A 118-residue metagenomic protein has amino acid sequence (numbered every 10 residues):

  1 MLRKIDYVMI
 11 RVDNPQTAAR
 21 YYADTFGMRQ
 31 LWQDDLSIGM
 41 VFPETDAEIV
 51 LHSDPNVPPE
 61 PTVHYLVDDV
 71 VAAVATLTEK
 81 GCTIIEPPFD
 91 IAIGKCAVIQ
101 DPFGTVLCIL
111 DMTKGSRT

Functional and structural regions predicted by a protein language model:
M1-T17, D46, P61-V63, T113-T118: N-terminal beta-strand motif that seeds the catalytic metal site of vicinal oxygen chelate
L2-K4, P55-E60, D90-I91: Short glycine-enriched loop/turn motifs at secondary-structure junctions
N14-R29: Amphipathic alpha-helical segments
Q16-A18, D34-I38, A92, S116-R117: Short glycine/proline-centered loop/turn elements that form peptide/ligand docking sites
A18-Y21, A73-L77: Hydrophobic side chains in well-ordered alpha-helices
M28-P61, V106-M112: Conserved short beta-strand elements that form part of the metal-binding/catalytic scaffold of enzyme active sites
V74, T78-T118: Vicinal oxygen chelate
